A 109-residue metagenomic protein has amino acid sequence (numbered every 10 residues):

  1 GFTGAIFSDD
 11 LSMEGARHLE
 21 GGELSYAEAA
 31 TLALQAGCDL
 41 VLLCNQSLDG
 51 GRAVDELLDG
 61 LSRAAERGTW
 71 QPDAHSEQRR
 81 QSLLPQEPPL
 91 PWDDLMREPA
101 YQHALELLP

Functional and structural regions predicted by a protein language model:
G1-P109: Active-site or pore-adjacent capping/gating segments
